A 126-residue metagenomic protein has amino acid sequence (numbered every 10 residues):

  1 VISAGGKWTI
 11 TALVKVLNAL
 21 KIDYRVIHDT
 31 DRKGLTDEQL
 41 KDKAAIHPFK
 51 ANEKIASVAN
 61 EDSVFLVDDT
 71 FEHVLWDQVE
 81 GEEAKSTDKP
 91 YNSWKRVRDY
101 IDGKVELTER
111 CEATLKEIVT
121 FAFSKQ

Functional and structural regions predicted by a protein language model:
V1-Q126: Acidic, Mg2+-coordinating catalytic modules of nucleic-acid enzymes
